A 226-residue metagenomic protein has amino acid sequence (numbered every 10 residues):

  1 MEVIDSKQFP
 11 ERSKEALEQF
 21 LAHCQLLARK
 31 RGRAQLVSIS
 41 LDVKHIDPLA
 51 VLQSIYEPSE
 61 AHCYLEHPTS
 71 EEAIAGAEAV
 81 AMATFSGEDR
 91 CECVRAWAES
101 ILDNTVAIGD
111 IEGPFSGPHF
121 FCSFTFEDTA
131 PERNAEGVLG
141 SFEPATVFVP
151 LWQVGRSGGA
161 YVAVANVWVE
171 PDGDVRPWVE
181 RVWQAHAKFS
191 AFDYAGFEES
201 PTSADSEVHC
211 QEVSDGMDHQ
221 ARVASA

Functional and structural regions predicted by a protein language model:
M1-A226: Signature of the chorismate-utilizing enzyme
